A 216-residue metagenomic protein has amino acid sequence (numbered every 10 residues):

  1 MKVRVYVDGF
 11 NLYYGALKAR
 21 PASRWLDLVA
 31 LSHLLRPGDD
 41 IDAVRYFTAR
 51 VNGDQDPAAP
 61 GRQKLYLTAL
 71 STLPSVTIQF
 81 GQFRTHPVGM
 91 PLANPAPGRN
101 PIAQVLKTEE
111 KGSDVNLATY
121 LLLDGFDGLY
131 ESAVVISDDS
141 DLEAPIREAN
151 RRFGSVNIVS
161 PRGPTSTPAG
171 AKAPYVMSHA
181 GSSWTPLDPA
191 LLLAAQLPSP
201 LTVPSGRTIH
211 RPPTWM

Functional and structural regions predicted by a protein language model:
M1-L106, S155-N157, P164: Domain-level signal for Mg2+-assisted phosphodiester chemistry and nucleotide/NA-binding surfaces in nucleic-acid
Q79-M216: Nuclease catalytic cores that cleave nucleic-acid phosphodiester bonds, predominantly acidic two-metal-ion
